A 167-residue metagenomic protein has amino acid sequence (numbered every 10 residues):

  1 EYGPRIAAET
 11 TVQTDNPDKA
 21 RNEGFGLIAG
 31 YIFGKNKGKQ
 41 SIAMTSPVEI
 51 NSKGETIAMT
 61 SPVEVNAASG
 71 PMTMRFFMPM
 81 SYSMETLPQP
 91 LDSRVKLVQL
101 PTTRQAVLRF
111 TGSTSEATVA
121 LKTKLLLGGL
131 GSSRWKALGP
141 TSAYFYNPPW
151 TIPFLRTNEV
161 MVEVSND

Functional and structural regions predicted by a protein language model:
E1-D167: A solvent-exposed interaction/effector surface
